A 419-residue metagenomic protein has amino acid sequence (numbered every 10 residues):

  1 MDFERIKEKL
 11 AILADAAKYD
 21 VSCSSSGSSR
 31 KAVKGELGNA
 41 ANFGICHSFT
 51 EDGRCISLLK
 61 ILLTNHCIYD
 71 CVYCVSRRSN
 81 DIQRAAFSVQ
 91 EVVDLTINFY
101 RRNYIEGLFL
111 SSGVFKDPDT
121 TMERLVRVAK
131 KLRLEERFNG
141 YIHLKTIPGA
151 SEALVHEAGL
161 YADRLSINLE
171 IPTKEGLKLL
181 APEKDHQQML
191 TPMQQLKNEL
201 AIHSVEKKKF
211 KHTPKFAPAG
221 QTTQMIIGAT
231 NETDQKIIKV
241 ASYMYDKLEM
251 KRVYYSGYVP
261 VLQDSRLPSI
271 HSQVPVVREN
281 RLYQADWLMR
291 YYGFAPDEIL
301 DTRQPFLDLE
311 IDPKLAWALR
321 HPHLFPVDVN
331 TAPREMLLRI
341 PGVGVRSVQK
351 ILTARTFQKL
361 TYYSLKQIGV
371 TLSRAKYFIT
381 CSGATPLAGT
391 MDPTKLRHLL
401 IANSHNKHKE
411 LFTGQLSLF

Functional and structural regions predicted by a protein language model:
M1-H66, T371, I379-T380, L387-E410 (+1 more regions): Flexible, acidic/Gly-rich N-terminal and inter-domain linker regions that tether and position cofactor-handling modules
L58, C71, L110, I167 (+3 more regions): Conserved, mostly hydrophobic/aromatic
L59-I61, Q90-R101, K209: Short, charged beta->alpha transition segments
I61-Q90: Canonical Radical SAM [4Fe-4S] cluster-binding loop centered on the CxxxCxxC motif and its immediate flanking residues
V93, K116-I299: Conserved AdoMet/S-adenosylmethionine-binding subsite of the radical SAM
I97-G113, A285: Short Fe-S-cluster ligation motifs
L307-M336, Y362-F419: C-terminal extensions
